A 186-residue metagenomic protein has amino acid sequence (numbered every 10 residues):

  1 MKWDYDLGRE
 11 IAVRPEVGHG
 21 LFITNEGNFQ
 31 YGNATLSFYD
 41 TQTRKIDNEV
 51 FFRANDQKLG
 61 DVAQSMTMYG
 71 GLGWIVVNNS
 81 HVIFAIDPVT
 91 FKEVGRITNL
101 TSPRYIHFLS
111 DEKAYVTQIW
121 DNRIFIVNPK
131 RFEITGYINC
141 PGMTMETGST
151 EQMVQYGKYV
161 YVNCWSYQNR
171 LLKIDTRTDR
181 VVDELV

Functional and structural regions predicted by a protein language model:
M1-L21: Bacterial Sec-dependent N-terminal signal peptides
W3, K45-K58, T90-T98, E133-T144 (+1 more regions): A short beta-strand motif characteristic of beta-propeller blades
V17-H19, G70-L72, D111-K113, G157-K158: Short coil/turn segments that connect the beta-strands within blades of beta-propeller domains
I23-Y31, I75-N79, V116-W120, V162-S166: Conserved beta-strand positions in repeat-built beta-propeller and related beta-rich domains
Q30-F38, V82-A85, R123-I126, Q168-K173: Structural motif
Q57-Y69, L100-L109, P141-K158, V186: Beta-rich, blade/repeat-based domains predominating in secreted/periplasmic proteins but also intracellular
F132-V186: Solenoidal tandem-repeat scaffolds enriched in leucines and small polar residues
